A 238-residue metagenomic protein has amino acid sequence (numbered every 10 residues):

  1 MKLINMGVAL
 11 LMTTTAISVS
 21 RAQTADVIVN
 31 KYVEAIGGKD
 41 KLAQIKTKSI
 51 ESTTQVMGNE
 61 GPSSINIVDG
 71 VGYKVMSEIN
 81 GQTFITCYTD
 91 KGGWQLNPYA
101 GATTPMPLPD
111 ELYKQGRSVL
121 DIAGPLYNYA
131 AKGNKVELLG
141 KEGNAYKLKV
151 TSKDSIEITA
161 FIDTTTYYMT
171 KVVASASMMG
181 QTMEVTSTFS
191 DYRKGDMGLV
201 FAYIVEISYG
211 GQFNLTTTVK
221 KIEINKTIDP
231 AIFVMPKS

Functional and structural regions predicted by a protein language model:
M1-A25: Bacterial Sec-dependent N-terminal signal peptides
R21-I28, E34, Q95-I156, A176-M183 (+1 more regions): Flexible, processing/modification-adjacent segments and terminal tails in exported/periplasmic/extracellular proteins
V27-G101: N-terminal mature ectodomain segment of secretory-pathway/periplasmic proteins
M57-N59, V68, E78-N80, Y129-A131 (+4 more regions): Short solvent-exposed loop/turn micro-motifs enriched in small/polar/acidic residues
S64-I65, T83-I85, K135, E157-F161 (+1 more regions): Short, surface-exposed charged micro-motifs
I67-D69, Y88, L138-K141, I162 (+1 more regions): Generic beta-strand structural signal
N144-V234: Gly/Pro-enriched, hydrophobic low-complexity segments that function as extracytoplasmic propeptides/linkers
